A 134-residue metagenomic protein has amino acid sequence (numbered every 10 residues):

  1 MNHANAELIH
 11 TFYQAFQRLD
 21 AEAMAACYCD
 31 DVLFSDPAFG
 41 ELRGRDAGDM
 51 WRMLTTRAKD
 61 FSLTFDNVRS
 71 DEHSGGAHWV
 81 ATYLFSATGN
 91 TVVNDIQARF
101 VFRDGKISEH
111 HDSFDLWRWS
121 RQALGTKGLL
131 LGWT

Functional and structural regions predicted by a protein language model:
M1-A26, L130-T134: Short, low-complexity N-terminal intrinsically disordered segments enriched in polar/charged residues
I9-F12, M24-A25, V32, G44-A47 (+3 more regions): Hydrophobic pocket/interface hotspot
A21-H73: A solvent-exposed, acidic/Ser-Thr-rich amphipathic alpha-helical stretch
T56, Y83-V93: Short, cysteine-centered beta-strand-loop-beta hairpins and adjacent loop/turn segments enriched in charged/polar
S62-T64, H78, T91-Q97: Short, surface-exposed coil-to-beta transition loops
H73-Y83: A short hydrophobic beta-strand element
G89-R118: A contiguous, mid-protein "functional segment" used to position or interact with cofactors/ions or partner subunits
H111-T134: Low-complexity, intrinsically disordered terminal/linker segments enriched in charged and Gly/Pro repeats
